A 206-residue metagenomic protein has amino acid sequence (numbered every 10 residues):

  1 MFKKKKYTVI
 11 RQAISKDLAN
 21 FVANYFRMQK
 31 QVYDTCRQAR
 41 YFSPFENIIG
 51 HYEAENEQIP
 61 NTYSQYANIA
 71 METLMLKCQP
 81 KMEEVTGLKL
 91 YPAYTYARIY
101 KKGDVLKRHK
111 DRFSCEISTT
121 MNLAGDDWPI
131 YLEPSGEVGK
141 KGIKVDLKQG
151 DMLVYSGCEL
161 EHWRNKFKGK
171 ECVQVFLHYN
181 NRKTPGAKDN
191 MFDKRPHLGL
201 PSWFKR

Functional and structural regions predicted by a protein language model:
M1-T86: Non-heme Fe(II)/2-oxoglutarate
K30, K89-L90, D127: Secondary-structure boundary/capping signal
G87-Y96: A short coil-to-beta-strand element that immediately follows conserved catalytic motifs
I99: Conserved active-site beta-strand element of glycosyltransferases/polysaccharide synthases
K102-W163, E171-V175, N180-R195: Catalytic core of non-heme Fe(II) oxygenases with the double-stranded beta-helix
N190-R206: Glycine- and charge-enriched low-complexity intrinsically disordered segments
